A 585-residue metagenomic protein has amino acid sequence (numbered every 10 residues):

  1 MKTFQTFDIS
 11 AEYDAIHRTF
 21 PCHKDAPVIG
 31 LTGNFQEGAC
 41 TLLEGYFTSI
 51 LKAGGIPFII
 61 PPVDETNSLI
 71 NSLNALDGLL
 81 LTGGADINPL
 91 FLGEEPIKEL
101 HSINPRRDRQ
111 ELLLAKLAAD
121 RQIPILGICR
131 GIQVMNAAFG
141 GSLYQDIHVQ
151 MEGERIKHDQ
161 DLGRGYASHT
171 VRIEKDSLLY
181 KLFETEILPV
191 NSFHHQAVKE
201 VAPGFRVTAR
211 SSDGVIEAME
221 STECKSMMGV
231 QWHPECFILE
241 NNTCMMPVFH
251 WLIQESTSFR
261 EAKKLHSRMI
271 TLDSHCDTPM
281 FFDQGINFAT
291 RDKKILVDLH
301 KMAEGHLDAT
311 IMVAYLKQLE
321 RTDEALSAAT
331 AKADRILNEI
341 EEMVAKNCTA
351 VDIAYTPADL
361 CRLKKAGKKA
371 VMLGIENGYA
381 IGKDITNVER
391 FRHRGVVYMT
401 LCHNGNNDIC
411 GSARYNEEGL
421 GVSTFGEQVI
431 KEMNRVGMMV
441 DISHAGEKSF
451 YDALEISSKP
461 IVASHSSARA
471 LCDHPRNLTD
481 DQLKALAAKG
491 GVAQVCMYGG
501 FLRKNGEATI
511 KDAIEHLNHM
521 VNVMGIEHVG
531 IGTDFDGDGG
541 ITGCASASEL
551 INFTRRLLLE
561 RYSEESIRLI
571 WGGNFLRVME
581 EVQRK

Functional and structural regions predicted by a protein language model:
M1-I128, A137, Y144, H148-L182 (+5 more regions): N-terminal beta1-alpha1 cap of cysteine-dependent amidohydrolase-like domains
P27-V28, I56, P124, S142 (+8 more regions): Proline-centered loop/turn at the N-terminus of a beta-strand
S192-A197, V230-P234, T271-T278, V396 (+2 more regions): Histidine-centered catalytic micro-motifs
C224, H306-L307, V396-Y398, V436-M438 (+2 more regions): Glycine-enriched alpha-helix->loop->beta-strand junction motifs that scaffold or abut catalytic
E261-E418, D473-Q494, Y498-I531, F535-K585: N-terminal hydrophobic targeting/anchoring segments and the immediately downstream early-domain regions of hydrolases
D352-I353, M438-A445: Catalytic beta/alpha-barrel core
L420-M433: Active-site glycine-rich loop that binds ribose-phosphate moieties when present
